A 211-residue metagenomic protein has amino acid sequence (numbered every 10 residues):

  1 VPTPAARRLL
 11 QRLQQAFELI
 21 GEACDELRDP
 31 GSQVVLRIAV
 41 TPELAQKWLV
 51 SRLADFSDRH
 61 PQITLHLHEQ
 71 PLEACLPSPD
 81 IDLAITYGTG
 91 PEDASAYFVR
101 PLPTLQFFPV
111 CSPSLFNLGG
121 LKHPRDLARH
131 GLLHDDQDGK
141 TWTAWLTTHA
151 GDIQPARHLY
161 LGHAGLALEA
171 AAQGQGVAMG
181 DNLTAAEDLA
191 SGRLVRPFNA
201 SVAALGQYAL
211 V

Functional and structural regions predicted by a protein language model:
V1-D29: Alpha-helical "hinge/linker" immediately C-terminal to small N-terminal DNA-binding modules
T3-A6, L76-P77, L127, E169-G174 (+1 more regions): Hydrophobic residues within well-ordered alpha-helices
D29-L36, D126-R129: Immediate post-signal peptide segment of exported/extracytoplasmic ligand-binding proteins
Q33-D93: Central regulatory/effector-binding core of bacterial HTH transcription factors
R37-A39, A84, L133, A178 (+1 more regions): Short, well-ordered beta-strand segments
H66-L133, Q137-Y160: Acidic, Gly/Pro-rich loop/turn segments at junctions of secondary structure
V110-P113, Q207-V211: A bilobed periplasmic-binding-protein/Venus flytrap-type ligand-binding module shared by bacterial periplasmic
D152-P197, S201-A204: Hydrophobic hinge/microswitch elements
